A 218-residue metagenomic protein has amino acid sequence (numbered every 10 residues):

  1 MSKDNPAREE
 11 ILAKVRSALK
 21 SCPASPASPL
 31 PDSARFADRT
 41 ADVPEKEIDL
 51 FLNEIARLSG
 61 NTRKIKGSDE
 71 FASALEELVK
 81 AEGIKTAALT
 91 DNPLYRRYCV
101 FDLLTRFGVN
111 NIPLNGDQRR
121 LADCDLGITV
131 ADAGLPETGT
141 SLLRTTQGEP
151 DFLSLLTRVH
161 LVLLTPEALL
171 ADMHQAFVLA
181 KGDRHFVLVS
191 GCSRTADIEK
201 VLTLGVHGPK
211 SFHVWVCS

Functional and structural regions predicted by a protein language model:
M1-S218: The feature marks the mature, well-folded catalytic cores of soluble enzymes
